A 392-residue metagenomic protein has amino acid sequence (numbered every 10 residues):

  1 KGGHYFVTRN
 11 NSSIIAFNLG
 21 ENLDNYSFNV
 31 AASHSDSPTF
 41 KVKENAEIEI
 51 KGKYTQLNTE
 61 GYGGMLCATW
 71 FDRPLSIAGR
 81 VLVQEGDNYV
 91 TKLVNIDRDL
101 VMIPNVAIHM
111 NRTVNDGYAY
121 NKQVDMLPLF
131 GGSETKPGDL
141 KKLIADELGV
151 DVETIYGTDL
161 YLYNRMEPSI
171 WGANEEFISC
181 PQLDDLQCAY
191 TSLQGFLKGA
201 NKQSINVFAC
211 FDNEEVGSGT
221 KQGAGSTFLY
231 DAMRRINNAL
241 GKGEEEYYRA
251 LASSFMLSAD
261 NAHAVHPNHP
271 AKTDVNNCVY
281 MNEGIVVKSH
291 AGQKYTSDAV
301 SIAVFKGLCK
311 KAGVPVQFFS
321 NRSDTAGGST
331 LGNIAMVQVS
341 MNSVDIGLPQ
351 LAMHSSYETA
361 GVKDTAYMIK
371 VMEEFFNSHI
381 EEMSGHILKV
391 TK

Functional and structural regions predicted by a protein language model:
K1-K392: N-terminal hydrophobic/helix-forming segments and targeting peptides
